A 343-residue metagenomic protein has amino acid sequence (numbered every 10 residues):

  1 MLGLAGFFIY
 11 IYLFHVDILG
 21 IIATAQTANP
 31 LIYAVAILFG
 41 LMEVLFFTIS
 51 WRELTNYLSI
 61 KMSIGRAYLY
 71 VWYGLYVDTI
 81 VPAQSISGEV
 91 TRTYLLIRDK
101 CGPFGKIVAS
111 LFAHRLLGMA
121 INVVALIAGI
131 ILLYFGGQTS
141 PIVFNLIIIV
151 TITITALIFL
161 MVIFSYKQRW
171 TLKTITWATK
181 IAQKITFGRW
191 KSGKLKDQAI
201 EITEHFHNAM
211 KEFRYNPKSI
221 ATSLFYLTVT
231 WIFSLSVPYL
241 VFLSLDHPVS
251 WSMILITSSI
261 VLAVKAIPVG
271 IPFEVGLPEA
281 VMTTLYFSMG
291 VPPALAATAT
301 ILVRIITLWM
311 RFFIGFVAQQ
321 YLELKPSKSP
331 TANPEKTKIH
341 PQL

Functional and structural regions predicted by a protein language model:
M1-W72, L132, P141-L262, A266 (+2 more regions): Predominantly cytoplasmic-facing regulatory/coupling regions of multi-pass membrane proteins
R52, V90-Y94: Helix-loop junctions and terminal segments of transmembrane helices in multi-pass membrane transport/translocation
G65-L69, Q84, G88, K100-L116 (+1 more regions): Membrane-interface alpha-helices at helix entry/exit sites of multi-pass transporters
W72-V90, R98, T186-L195: Short intracellular "coupling" helices and adjacent cytoplasmic loop segments at the cytosolic face of multi-pass
Y73-D78, A109-I121, Y226, T298-T307: Alpha-helical transmembrane segments of multi-pass membrane proteins
L75-I86, P103, R115-I127, I131: Mid-bilayer segments of alpha-helical transmembrane spans in multi-pass integral membrane proteins that mediate
Y76-A83, S259-E279: Transmembrane alpha-helix interface/packing and boundary motifs in multi-pass membrane proteins, characterized by
L95-P103, E279-L295: Interfacial segments of multi-pass membrane proteins
